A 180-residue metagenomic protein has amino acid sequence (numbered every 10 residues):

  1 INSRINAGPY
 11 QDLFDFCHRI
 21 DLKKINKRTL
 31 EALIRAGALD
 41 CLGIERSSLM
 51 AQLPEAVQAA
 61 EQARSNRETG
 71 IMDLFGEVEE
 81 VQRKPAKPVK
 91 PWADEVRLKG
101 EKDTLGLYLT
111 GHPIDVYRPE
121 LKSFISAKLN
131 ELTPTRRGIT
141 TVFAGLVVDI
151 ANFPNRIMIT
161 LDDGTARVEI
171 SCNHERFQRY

Functional and structural regions predicted by a protein language model:
I1-R136: Sliding clamp-binding short linear motifs that recruit DNA-associated proteins to replication/repair hubs
L30-E31, T140, M158: Beta-sheet entry/capping signal
G106-L107, F143, I170: Conserved, well-structured core segments
I139-F153: Structural detector for short beta-strands of small beta-barrel domains
I150-E175: OB-fold (S1/OB) nucleic-acid-binding surfaces
R176-Y180: Short nucleic-acid-contacting surface segments enriched for D/E, G, S/T with interspersed K/R
